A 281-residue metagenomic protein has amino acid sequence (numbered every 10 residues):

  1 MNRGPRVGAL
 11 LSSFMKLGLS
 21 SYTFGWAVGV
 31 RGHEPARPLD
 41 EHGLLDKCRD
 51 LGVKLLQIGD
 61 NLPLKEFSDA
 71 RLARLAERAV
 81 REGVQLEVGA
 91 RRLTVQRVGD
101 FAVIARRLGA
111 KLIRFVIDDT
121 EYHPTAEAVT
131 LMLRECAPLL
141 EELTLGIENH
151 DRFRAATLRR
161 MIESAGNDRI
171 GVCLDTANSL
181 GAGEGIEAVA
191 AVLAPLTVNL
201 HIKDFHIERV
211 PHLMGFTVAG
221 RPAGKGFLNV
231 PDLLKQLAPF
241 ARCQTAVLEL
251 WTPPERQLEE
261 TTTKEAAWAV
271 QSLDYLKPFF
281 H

Functional and structural regions predicted by a protein language model:
M1, V7-A110, K235, A266-H281: N-terminal pre-domain/capping segments
L10, D46, R71-V172, G181 (+1 more regions): Active-site acidic/histidine proton-transfer and metal-coordination neighborhood in alpha/beta enzyme cores
M15-F24, L56-I58, V84-A90, I113-F115 (+4 more regions): Hydrophobic faces of well-ordered beta-strands that scaffold small-molecule active sites in alpha/beta enzyme cores
Y22-F24, G59-P63, G89-L93, D118-T120 (+4 more regions): Active-site beta-loop-alpha junctions enriched in small/polar residues
W26-R31, G181, H206-F216, V247-E259: Flexible glycine/acidic-rich beta-alpha junction loops that bind and position SAM and/or redox cofactors in anaerobic
A36-L39, D69-R74, G99, A126-R134 (+3 more regions): Charged helix-capping and loop-helix junction motifs
L56, E135-F227: Acidic/histidine-rich catalytic cores of soluble enzymes
G226-L233, A238-F240, Q244-E255: H/E-rich (His + Asp/Glu) clusters that bind or coordinate divalent metals
